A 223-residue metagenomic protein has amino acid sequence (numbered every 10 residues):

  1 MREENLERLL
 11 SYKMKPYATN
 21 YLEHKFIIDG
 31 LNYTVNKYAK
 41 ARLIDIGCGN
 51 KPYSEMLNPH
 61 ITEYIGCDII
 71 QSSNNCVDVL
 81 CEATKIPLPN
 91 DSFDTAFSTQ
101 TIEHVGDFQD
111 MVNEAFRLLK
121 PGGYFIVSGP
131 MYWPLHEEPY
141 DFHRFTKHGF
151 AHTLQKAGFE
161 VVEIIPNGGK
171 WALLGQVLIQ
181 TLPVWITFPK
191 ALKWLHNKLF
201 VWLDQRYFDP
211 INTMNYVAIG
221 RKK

Functional and structural regions predicted by a protein language model:
M1-D91, T95-F97, V112, I211-Y216: Conserved N-terminal segment of class I S-adenosyl-L-methionine
Y17, G106-E114, K120, Y124-K223: S-adenosyl-L-methionine-dependent methyltransferase catalytic module, highlighting the catalytic core
Y38, E103, F145: Residue-level signal for short amphipathic helical patches enriched in basic/charged and nearby hydrophobic residues
Q71, K85, E103, W133 (+1 more regions): Active-site micro-motifs of SAM-dependent methyltransferase domains
S98-T101, V127: A short beta-strand submotif of the Rossmann-like class I SAM-dependent methyltransferase core that lines
